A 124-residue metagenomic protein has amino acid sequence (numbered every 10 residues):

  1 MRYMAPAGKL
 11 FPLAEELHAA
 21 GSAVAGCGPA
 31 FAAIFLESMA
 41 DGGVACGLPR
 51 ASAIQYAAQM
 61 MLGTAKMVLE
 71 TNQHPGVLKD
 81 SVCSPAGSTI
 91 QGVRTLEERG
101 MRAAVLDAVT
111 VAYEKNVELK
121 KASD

Functional and structural regions predicted by a protein language model:
M1-G21, A33-E70, K115, L119: Internal alpha-helical scaffold of NAD(P)-dependent oxidoreductase catalytic cores
V24: Conserved phosphate/anionic-ligand binding catalytic regions in large, soluble enzymes, centered on
V44, I54-D124: NAD(P)-dependent Rossmann-like dehydrogenase/reductase catalytic/cofactor-binding core
